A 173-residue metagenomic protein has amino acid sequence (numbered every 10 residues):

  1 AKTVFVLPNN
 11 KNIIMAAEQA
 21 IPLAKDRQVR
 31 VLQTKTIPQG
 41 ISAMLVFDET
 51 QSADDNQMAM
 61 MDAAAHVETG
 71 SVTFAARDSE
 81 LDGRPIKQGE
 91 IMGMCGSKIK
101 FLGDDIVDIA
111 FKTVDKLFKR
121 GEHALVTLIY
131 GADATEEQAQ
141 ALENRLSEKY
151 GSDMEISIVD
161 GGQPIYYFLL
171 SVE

Functional and structural regions predicted by a protein language model:
A1-E173: N-terminal loops that bind phosphate or other acidic moieties and the adjacent beta-alpha structural core
